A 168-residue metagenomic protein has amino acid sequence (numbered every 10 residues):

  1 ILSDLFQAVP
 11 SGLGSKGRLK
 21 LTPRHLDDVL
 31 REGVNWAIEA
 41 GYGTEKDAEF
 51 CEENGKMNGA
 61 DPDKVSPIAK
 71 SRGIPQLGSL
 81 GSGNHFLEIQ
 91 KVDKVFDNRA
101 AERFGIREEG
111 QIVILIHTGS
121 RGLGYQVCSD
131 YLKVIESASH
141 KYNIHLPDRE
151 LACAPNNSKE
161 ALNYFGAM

Functional and structural regions predicted by a protein language model:
I1-R103, E109, Y125-M168: Glycine-rich, flexible loop motifs
V113-G119: Short glycine-rich or small-residue beta-strand-to-loop segments that form or flank ligand, phosphate, metal/Fe-S
G122: Short, conserved micro-motifs enriched in small and acidic residues
